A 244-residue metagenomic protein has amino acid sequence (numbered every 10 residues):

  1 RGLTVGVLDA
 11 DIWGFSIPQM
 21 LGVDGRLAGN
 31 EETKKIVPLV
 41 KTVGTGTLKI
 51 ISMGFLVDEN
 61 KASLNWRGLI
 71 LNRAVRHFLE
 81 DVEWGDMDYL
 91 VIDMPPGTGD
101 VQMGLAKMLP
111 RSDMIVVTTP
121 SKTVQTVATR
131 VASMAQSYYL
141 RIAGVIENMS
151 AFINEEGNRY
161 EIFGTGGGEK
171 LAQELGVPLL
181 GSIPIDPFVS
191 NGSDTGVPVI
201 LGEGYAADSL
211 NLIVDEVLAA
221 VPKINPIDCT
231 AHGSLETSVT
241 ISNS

Functional and structural regions predicted by a protein language model:
L3-N60, N72, L79: Phosphate-binding loop that captures ATP/GTP phosphates
I12-G14, L56-D58, P96-T98, S121-V124 (+2 more regions): Conserved nucleotide-binding/hydrolysis micro-motifs of P-loop NTPases
R26-E31, P120-V127, E161-I162: Active-site glycine- and acidic-residue-rich loops that bind and position anionic ligands or nucleotide-like cofactors
I51, M94, K107, L212: Glycine-rich phosphate-binding loops of nucleotide-dependent enzymes
S52, V116-T119, V145-E147: Conserved beta-strand segments of the P-loop GTPase G domain that flank and frequently precede/overlap
L56-Q102: Phosphate-binding/switch loop-helix module in NTP-utilizing enzymes
G85-I92, T98, P110-A132: Conserved Switch II/interswitch segment of TRAFAC-class P-loop GTPases
A132-S244: C-terminal lobe/tail of nucleotide-utilizing enzymes
